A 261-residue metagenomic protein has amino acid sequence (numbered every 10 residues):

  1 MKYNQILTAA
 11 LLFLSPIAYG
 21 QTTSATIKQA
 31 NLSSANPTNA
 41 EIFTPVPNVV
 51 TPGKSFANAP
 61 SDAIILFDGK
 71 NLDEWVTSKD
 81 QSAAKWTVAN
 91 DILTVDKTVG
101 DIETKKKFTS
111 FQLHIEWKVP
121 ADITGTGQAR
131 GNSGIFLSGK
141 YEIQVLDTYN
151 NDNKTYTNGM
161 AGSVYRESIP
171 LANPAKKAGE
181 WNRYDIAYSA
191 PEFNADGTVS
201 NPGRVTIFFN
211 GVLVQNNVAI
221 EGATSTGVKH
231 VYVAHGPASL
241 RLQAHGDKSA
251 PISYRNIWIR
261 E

Functional and structural regions predicted by a protein language model:
M1-T22: Bacterial Sec-dependent N-terminal signal peptides
Q21-E261: Carbohydrate-interacting regions of secretory-pathway proteins
